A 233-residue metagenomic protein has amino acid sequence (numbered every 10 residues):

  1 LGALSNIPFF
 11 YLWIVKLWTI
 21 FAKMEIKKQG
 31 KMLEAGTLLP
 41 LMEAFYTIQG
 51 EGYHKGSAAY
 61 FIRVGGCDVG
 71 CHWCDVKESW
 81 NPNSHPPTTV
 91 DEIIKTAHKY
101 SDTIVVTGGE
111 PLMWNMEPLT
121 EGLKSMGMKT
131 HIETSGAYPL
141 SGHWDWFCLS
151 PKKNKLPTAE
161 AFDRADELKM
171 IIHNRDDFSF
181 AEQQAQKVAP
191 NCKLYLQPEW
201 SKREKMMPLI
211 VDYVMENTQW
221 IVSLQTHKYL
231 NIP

Functional and structural regions predicted by a protein language model:
L1-L4: Hydrophobic alpha-helical membrane-insertion segments
N6, D68, D75, D91 (+5 more regions): Acidic-enriched, low-complexity/disordered segments with a strong bias for Aspartate over Glutamate
N6-G65, G70-W73, E216, I221 (+1 more regions): Flexible, acidic/Gly-rich N-terminal and inter-domain linker regions that tether and position cofactor-handling modules
A35-Y46, A58-F61, G65-W144: Conserved Radical SAM active-site core
L112-P233: Conserved AdoMet/S-adenosylmethionine-binding subsite of the radical SAM
